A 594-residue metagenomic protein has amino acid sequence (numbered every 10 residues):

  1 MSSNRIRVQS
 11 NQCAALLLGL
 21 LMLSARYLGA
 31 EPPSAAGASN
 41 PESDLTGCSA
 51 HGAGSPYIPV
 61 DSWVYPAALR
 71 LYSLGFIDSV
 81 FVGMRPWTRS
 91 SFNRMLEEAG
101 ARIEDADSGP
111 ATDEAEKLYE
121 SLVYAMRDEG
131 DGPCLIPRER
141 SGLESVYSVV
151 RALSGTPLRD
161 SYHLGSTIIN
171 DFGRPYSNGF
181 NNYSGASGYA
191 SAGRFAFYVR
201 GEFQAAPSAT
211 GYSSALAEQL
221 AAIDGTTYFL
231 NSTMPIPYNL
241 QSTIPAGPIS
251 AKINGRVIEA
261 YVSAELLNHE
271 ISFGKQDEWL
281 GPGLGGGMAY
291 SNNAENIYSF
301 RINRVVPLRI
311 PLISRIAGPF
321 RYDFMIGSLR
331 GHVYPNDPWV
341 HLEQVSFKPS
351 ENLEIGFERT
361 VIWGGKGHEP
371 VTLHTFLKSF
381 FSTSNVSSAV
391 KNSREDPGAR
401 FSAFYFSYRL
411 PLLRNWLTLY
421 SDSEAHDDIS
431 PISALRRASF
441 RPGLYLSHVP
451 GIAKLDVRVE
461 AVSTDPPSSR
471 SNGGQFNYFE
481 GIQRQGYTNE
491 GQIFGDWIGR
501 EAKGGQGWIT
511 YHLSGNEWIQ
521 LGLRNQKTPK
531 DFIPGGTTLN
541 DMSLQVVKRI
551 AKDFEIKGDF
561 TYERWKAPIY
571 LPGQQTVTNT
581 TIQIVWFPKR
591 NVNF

Functional and structural regions predicted by a protein language model:
M1-S10: N-terminal secretory signal peptides that target proteins for export/translocation
A14-R26: Bacterial N-terminal signal peptides
L28-G179, G185-G193: N-terminal periplasmic/intermembrane-space "pro-region" immediately following the signal or transit peptide
F81-G83, E104-D113, A190-R194, E265-N268 (+7 more regions): Short loop/turn motifs that connect adjacent beta-strands in outer-membrane beta-barrel proteins
V82, F172-S177, A246-S250, M288-S291 (+6 more regions): Outer-membrane beta-barrel domain signature
A190-M234, S350-N352: Carboxylate/His-rich catalytic cores and anion/metal-binding grooves
E278-W279, G283, I297-T488, R500-G507 (+4 more regions): Signature for the C-terminal beta-barrel architecture of outer-membrane proteins
V345, R484, K548, D559 (+1 more regions): Outer-membrane beta-barrel "beta-signal"
